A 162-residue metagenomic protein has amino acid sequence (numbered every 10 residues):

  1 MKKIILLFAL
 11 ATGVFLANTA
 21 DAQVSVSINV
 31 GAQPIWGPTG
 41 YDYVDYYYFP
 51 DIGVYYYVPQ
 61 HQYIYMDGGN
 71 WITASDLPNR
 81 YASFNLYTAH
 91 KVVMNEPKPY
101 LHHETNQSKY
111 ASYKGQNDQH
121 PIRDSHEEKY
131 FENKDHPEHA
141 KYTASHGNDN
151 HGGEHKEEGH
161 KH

Functional and structural regions predicted by a protein language model:
I4-G13: Sec-dependent N-terminal signal peptides
F15-L16, N70: Residues in and immediately flanking transmembrane alpha helices
L16-A22: Sec/Tat signal peptide C-region and signal peptidase I cleavage site
Q23-E157: Low-complexity segments
H160-H162: Short, solvent-exposed mixed-charge patches
